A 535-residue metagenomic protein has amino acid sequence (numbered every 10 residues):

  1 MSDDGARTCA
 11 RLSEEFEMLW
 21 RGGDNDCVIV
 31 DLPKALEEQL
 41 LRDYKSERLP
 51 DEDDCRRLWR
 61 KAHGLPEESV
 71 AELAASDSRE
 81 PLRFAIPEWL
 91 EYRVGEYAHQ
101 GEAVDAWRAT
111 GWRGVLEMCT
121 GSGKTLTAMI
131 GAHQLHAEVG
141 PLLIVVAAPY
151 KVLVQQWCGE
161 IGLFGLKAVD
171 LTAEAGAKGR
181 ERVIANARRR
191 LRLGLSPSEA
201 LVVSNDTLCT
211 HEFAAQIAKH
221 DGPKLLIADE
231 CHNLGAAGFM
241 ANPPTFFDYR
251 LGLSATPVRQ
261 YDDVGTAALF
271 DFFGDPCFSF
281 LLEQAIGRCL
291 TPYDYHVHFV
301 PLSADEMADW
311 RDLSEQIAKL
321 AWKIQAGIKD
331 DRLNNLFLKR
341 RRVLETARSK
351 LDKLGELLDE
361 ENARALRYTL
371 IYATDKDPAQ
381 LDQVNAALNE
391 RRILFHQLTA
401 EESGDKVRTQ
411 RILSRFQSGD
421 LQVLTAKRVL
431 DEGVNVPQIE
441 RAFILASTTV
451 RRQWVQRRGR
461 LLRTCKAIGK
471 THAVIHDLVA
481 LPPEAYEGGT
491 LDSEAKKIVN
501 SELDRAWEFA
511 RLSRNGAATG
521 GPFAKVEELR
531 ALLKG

Functional and structural regions predicted by a protein language model:
M1-G64: Signature of lipid phosphatidyltransferase scaffolds
T110-H133: Walker A/P-loop
T125-T127, G140-G165, D375-D377: Conserved Walker A/P-loop ATP-binding site and its immediately adjacent core in helicase/helicase-like ATPase domains
K178-L193, F213, L370, Q380-D431: Conserved helicase ATPase core of P-loop NTP-dependent helicases/translocases
N205-T207, F213-R259: SF2 helicase catalytic motif II
A236-P292: Post-DEXD/H (motif II) to motif III coupling segment of the RecA-like Helicase ATP-binding lobe
T425, E432-T448, Q453-Q456, A473-D477: A short beta-strand element within the Helicase C-terminal
R460-K496: Conserved segment of the helicase C-terminal RecA-like domain
